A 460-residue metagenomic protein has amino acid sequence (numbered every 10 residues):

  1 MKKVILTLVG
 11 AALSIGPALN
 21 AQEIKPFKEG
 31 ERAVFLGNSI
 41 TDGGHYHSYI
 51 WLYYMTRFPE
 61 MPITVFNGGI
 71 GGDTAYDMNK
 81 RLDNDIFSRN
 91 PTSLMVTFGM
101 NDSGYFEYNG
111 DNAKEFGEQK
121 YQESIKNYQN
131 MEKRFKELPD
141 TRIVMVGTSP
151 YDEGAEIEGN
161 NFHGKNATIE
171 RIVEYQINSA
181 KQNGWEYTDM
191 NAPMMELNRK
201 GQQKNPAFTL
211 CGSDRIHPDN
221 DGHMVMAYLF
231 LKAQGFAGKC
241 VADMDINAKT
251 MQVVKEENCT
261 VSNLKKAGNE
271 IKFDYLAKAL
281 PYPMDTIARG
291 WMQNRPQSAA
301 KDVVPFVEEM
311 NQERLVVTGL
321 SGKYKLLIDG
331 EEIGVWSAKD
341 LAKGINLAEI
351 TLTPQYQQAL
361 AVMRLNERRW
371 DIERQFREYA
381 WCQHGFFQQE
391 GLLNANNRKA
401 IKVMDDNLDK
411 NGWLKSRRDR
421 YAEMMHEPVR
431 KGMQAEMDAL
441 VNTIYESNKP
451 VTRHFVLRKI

Functional and structural regions predicted by a protein language model:
M1-E23: Bacterial Sec-dependent N-terminal signal peptides
I5, R32, F208-L210: Short, functionally important structural connectors and interaction interfaces within domains
L8, L13, G37, F98 (+1 more regions): Residues that line or immediately flank small-molecule/substrate-binding pockets and catalytic motifs
E23, F27, S48-T64, D73-M224 (+1 more regions): Alpha-helical cap/lid subdomain in secreted, periplasmic, or secretory-pathway luminal O-acyl-processing enzymes
E31-H45, G71-T74: Catalytic nucleophile-elbow at a beta strand-turn-alpha helix junction centered on a G-D-S/GDSL motif, marking
F35-L36, N67, M145: A structural signal for the hydrophobic beta-strands that form the central parallel beta-sheet of Rossmann-like
